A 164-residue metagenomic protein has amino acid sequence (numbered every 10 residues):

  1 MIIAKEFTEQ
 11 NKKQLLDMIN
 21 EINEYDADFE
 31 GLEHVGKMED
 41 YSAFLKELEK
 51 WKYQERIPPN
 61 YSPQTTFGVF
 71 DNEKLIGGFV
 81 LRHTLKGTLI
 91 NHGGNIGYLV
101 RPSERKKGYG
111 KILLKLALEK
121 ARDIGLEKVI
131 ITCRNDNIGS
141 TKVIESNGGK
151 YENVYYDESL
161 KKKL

Functional and structural regions predicted by a protein language model:
M1-N95: GNAT-family acyltransferases
H83, N95-K106: A short, internal acetyl-CoA/4′-phosphopantetheine-binding micro-motif in the GNAT/acyltransferase core
E104, G108-L116: Conserved acetyl-CoA pyrophosphate-binding loop and the N-cap/start of the following alpha-helix in GNAT-like
G108, G125, N137: Conserved G/P- and acidic residue-centered "switch" motifs that form tight phosphate/ATP-binding loops in soluble
K111, D136-N153: Conserved active-site alpha-helix within GNAT-family acetyltransferase domains
A121-C133: Conserved GNAT acetyl-CoA-binding A-motif
T132-C133, G148-L164: Conserved catalytic-core motifs of GNAT/GCN5-like acyltransferases
